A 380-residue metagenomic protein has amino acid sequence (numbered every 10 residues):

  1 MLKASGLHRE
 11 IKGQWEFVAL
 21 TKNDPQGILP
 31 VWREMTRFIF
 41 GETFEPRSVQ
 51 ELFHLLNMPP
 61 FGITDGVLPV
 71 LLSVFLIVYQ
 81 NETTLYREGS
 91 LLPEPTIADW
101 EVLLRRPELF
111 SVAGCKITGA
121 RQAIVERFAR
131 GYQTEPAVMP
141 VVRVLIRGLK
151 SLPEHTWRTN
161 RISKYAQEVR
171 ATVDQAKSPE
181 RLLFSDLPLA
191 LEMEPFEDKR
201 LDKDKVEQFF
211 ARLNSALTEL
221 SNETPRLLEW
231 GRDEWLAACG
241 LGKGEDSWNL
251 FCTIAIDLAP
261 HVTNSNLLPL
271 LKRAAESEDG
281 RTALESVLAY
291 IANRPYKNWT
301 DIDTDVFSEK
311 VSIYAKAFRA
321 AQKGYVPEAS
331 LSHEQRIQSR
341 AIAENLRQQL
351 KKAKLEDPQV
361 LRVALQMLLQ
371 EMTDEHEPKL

Functional and structural regions predicted by a protein language model:
M1-N23, V78, V112-L380: Long low-complexity, intrinsically disordered regions
G27-I28, P46: Intrinsically disordered, low-complexity, polar/charged repeat-rich segments
P30-E34, F53-P93: Charge-enriched amphipathic alpha-helical scaffolds
E34-E42: Solvent-exposed, amphipathic alpha-helical segments
T43-L56: Short acidic, hydrophobic short linear motifs in intrinsically disordered regions
T64-V70, E82-G89, W100-E108, E154-N160 (+1 more regions): Short, charged low-complexity intrinsically disordered segments located at boundaries of structured domains
T84-G131: C-terminal engagement modules used by replication, chromatin/transcription, nuclear envelope/ESCRT, and ubiquitin
